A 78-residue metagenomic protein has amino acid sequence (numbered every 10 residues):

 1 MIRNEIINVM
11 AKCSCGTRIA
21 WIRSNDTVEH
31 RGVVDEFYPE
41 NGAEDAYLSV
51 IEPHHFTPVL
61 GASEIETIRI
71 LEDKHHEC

Functional and structural regions predicted by a protein language model:
M1-C15: Mixed-charge, Lys/Arg-rich low-complexity intrinsically disordered regions
S24-V28: Short, charged beta-turn/beta-strand-edge "cap" motif at the junction between a beta-strand and an adjacent loop
H30-L60: Basic/aromatic-rich interaction segments and small domains that mediate binding to polyanionic partners
P53-C78: Intrinsically disordered, low-complexity, charged/polar segments
